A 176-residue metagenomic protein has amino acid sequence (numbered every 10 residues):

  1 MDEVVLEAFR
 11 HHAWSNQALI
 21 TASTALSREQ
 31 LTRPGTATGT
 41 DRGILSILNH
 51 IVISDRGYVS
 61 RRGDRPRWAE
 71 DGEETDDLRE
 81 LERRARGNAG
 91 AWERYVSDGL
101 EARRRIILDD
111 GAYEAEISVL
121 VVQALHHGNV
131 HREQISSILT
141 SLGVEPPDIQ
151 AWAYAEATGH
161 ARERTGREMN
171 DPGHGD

Functional and structural regions predicted by a protein language model:
D2-A8, L78-R79: Active-site rim elements
L6-D71, G111-M169: Short, contiguous alpha-helical
S60, D64-A102: Helix-adjacent hinge/juxtasegments
E101-R104, L108-D109: A structural boundary/capping signal
E168-D176: Long, intrinsically disordered, low-complexity Ser/Thr/Pro-rich regulatory/activation regions of nuclear proteins
